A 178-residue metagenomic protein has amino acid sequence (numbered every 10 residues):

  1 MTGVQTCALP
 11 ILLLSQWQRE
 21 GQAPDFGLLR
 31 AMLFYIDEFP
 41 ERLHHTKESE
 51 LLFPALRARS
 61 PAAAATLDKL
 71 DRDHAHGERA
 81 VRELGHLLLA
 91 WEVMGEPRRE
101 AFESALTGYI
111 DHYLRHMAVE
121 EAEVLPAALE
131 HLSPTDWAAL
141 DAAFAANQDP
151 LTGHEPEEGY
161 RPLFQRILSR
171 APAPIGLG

Functional and structural regions predicted by a protein language model:
M1-C7: Single conserved hydrophobic/aromatic residue that forms the stacking wall/gate of nucleotide- or nucleobase-binding
A8-G178: Small-residue-biased structural context
